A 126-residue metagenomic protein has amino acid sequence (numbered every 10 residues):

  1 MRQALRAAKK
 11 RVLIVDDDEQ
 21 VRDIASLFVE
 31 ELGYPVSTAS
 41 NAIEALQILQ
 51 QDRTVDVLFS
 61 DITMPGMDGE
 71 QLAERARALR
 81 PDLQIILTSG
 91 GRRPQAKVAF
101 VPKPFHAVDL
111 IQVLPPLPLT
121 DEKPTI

Functional and structural regions predicted by a protein language model:
M1-L13, E19, D23-S26, E74 (+4 more regions): Non-catalytic signal-transmission and effector/linker regions of two-component phosphorelay proteins
L27-L32, I48, V113: Alpha-helical interaction/dimerization surfaces of two-component signaling modules
T38-V57: Acidic, metal-coordinating helix/loop segments flanking the phosphotransfer/catalytic sites of two-component signaling
D61: Active-site residues of response regulator receiver
M64: Receiver (REC) domain active-site loop signature in two-component systems and cognate sites in sensor histidine kinases
T88-S89: Hydrophobic/aromatic residues positioned on beta-strands within the core alpha/beta folds
K103: A Lys-centered signature of the CheY-like receiver
